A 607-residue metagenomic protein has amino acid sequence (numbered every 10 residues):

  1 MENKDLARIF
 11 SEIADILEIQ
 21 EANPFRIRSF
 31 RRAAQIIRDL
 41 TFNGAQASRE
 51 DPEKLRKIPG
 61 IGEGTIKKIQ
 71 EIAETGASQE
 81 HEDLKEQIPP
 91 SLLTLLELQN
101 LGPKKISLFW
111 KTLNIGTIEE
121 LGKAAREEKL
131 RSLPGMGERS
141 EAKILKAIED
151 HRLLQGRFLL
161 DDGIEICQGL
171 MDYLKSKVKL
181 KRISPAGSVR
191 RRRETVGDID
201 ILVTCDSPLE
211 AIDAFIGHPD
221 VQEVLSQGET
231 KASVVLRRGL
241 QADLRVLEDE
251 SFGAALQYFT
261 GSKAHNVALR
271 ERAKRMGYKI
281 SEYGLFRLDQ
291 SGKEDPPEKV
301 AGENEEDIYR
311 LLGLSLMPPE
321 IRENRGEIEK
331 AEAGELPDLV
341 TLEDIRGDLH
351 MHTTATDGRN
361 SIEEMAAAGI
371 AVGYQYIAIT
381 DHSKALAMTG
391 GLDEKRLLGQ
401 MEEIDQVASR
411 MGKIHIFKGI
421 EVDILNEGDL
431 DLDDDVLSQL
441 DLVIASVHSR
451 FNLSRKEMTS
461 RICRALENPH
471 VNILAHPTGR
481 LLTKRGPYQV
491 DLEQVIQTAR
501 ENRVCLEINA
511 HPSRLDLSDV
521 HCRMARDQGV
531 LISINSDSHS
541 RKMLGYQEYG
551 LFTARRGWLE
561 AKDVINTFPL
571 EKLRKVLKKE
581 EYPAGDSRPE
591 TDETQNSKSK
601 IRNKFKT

Functional and structural regions predicted by a protein language model:
N3-A7, S11-D39: Double-stranded DNA-binding cores of transcription factors and transposases
P24-A232, G253-A254, V267, R275-D289 (+3 more regions): Accessory alpha-helical DNA-binding modules that contact the DNA backbone or grooves
L160, T354-A355: Short acidic-aromatic active-site loops that bind/stabilize oxyanions
I183-P185, G347-M351, E421: Two-metal-ion RNase H-like nuclease active-site motif
R192-Y278, E282-T353, S361-G373, K384-I414 (+1 more regions): Charged catalytic cores and adjacent phosphate/nucleic-acid-binding surfaces used for phosphate/nucleic-acid chemistry
A378: Catalytic or ion-translocation cores adjacent to nucleophile or general acid/base/metal-coordination motifs in diverse
R588, T594-T607: Arg/Gly-rich low-complexity intrinsically disordered repeat tracts
